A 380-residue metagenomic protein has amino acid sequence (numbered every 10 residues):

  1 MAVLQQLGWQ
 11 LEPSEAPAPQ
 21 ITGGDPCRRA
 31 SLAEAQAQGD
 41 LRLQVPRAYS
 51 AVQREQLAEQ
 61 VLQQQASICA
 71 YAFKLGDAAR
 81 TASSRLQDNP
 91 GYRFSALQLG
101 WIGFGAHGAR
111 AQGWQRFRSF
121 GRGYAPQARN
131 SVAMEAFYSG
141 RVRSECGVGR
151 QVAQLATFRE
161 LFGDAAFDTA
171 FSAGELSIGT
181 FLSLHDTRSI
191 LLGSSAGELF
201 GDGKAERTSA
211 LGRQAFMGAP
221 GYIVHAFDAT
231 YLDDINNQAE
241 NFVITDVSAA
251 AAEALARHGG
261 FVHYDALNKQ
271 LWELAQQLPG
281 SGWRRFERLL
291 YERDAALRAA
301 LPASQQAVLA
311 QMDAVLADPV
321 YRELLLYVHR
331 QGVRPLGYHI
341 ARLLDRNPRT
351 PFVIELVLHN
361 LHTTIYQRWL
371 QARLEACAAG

Functional and structural regions predicted by a protein language model:
M1-P220, F227-Q238, T245-G380: Cysteine-nucleophile amide-bond enzymes
